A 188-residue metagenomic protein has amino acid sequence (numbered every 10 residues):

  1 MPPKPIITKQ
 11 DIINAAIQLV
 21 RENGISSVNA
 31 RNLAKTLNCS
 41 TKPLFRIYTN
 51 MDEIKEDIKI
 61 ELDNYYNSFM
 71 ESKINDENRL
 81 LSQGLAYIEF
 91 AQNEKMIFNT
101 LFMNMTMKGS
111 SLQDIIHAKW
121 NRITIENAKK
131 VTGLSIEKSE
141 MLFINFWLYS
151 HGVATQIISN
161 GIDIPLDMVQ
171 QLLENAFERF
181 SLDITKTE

Functional and structural regions predicted by a protein language model:
M1-N23, S27, N32, E53-E56: Basic, helix-initiating cap at the start of DNA-binding domains
V20, E53-L62, F69, F98-L101 (+1 more regions): Alpha-helical DNA-contacting segments of helix-turn-helix folds
L37-Y48: Short hydrophobic/aromatic patch on the recognition helix
E56-Q83, W120-V131: Amphipathic alpha-helical linker/stalk segments
E77-M96, E140, I144: Amphipathic alpha-helical segments that line or abut small-molecule/effector binding pockets and mediate allosteric
E89, N93-E126, S159, D163-D167: Short secondary-structure transition hinges
T100, W147-P165, R179-E188: Amphipathic C-terminal alpha-helical segment
K108-G133, E140-I144, Q171-T185: Amphipathic alpha-helical packing segments from all-alpha helical-bundle domains
